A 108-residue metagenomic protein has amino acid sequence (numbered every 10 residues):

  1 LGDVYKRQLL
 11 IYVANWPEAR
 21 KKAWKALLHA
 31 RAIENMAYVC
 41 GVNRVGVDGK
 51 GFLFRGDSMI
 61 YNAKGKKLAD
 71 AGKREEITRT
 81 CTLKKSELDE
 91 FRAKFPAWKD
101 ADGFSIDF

Functional and structural regions predicted by a protein language model:
D3-T78: CN hydrolase (nitrilase-like) catalytic-core segments centered on the catalytic cysteine and neighboring Lys/Glu
E75-A93: A short, polar/charged loop-to-alpha-helix boundary motif
D89-F108: Cysteine/selenocysteine-centered motifs that mediate thiol-based redox chemistry or coordinate metal-sulfur cofactors
